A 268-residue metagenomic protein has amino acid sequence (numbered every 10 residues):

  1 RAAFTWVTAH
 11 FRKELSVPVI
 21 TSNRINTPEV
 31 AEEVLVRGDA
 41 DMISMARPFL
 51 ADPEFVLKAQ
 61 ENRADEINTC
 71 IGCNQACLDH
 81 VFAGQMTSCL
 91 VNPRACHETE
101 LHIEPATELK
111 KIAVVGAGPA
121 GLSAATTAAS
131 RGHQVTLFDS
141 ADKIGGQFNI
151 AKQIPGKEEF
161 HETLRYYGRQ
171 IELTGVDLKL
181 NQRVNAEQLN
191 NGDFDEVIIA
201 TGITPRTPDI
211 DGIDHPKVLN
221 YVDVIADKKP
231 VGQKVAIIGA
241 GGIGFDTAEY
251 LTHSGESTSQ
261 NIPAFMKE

Functional and structural regions predicted by a protein language model:
R1, T21-R24, V115-G118, I154-H161 (+1 more regions): Hydrophobic alpha-helical scaffolding
R1-V115, P119-V135, K143, P205-R206 (+1 more regions): Flavin-dependent oxidoreductase catalytic cores
L35, K110-S140, K179-D193, T201-D214 (+1 more regions): Rossmann-like dinucleotide/flavin-binding elements
D39, I171-L178, D214-K217: A short helix-to-beta-strand connector/capping loop
A40, F194-D195: Local beta-strand N-terminus motif with an aromatic residue
H102-E104, L109-I112, I150-E162, Y221-D227: Short, contiguous acidic/charged loop-to-helix segments that flank catalytic cores in large enzymes
G146-F194: N-terminal Rossmann-like dinucleotide/flavin-binding domain of flavoprotein oxidoreductases that bind FAD/FMN
I198: N-terminal Rossmann-like NAD(P) cofactor-binding module of classical short-chain dehydrogenase/reductase
